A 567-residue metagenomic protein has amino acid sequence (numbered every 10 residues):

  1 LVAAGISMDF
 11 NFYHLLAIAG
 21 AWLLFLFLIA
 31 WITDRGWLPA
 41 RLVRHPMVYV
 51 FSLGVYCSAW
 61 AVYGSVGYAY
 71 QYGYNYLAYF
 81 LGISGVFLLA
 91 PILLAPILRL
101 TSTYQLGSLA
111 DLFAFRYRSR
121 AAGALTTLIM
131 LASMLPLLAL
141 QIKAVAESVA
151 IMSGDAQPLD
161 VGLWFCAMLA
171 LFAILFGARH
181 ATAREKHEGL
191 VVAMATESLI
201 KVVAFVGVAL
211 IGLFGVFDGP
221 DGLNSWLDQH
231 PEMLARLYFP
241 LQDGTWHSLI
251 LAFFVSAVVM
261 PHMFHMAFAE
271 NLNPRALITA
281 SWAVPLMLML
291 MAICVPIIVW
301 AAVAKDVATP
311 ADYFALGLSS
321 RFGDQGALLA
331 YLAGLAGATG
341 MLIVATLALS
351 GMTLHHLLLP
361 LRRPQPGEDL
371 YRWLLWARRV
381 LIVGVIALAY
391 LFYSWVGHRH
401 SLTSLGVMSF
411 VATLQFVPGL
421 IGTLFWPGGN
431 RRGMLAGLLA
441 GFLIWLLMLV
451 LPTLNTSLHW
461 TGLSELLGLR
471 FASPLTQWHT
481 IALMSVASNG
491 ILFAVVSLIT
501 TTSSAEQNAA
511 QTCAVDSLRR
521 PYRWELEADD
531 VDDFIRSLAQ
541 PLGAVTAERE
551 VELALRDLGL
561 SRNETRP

Functional and structural regions predicted by a protein language model:
G5-P567: Membrane-embedded helix-loop-helix hairpins and adjacent transmembrane boundary segments in multi-pass transporters
